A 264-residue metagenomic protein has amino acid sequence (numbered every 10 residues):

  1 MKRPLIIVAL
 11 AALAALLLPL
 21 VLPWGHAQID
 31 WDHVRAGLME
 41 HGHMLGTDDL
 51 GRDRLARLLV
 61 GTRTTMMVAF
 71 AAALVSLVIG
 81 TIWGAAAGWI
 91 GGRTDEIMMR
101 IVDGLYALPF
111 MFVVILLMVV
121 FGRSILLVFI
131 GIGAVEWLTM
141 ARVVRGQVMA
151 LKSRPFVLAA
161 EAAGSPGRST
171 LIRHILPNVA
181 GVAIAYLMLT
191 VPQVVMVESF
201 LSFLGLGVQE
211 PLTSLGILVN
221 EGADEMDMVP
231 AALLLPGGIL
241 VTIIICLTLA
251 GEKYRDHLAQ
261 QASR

Functional and structural regions predicted by a protein language model:
M1-Q28, I101, V179-A180: N-terminal signal-anchor/first transmembrane alpha helix
L18-V21, V68-D103, I115: Transmembrane-helix boundary motif in ABC transporter permease subunits
A27-A73, L218-G237: Periplasmic/extracellular loop-to-transmembrane helix junction in inner-membrane transport proteins
M44, D48, R54, G88-W89 (+3 more regions): Generic hydrophobic transmembrane alpha-helix motif, especially the helices
R52-M67, A71, G91-M99, M149-S153 (+1 more regions): Amphipathic cytosolic juxtamembrane alpha-helices at the membrane-cytosol interface of multi-pass membrane transporters
T64-G80, A107-I115, P177, G181-E198 (+2 more regions): Hydrophobic alpha-helical transmembrane segments in multi-pass membrane proteins
I115-L116, S124-F129, G133, A183-I217: Non-cytoplasmic
V135, G181, A185-V191, P230-R264: C-terminal transmembrane helix and the adjacent membrane-cytosol boundary/short C-terminal tail of inner/organellar
